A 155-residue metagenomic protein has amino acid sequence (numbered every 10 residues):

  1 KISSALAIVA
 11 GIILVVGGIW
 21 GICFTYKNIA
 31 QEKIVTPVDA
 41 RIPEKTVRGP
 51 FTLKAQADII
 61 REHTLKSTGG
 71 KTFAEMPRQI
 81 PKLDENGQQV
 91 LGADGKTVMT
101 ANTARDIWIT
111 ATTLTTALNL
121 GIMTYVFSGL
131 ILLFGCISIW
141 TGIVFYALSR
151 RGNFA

Functional and structural regions predicted by a protein language model:
K1-A5, V9, M123-A155: Juxtamembrane interface at the cytosolic side of transmembrane helices
A5-I19: Hydrophobic membrane-insertion alpha-helices, especially the h-region of bacterial N-terminal signal peptides
G21-A40: Alpha-helical transmembrane signal-anchor/signal-peptide segments
N28, I59, H63, A117 (+1 more regions): Residues that form generic nucleotide/phosphate-binding pockets
P37-A111: Long, solvent-exposed extracytoplasmic domains/loops
K96-F134: Short, aromatic-rich amphipathic segments at membrane interfaces that lie adjacent to a transmembrane helix or signal
